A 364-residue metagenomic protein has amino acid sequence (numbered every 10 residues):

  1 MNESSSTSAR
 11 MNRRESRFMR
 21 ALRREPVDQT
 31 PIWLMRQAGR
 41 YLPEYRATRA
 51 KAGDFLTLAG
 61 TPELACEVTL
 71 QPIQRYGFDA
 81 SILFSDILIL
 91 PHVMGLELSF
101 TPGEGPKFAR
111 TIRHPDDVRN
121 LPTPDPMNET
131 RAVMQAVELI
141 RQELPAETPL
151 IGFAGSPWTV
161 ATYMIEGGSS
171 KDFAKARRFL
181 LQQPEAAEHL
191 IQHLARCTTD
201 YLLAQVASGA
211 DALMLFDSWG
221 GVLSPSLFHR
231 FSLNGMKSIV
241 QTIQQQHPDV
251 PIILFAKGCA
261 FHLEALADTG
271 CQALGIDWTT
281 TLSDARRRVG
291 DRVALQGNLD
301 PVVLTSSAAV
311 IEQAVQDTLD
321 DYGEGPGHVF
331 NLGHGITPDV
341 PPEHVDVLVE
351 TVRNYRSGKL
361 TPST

Functional and structural regions predicted by a protein language model:
N2-E3, R10-M11, R119, Q135 (+1 more regions): Iron-associated oxidoreductase/ferritin-like identity signal
N2-P102, L139, E312, D320 (+2 more regions): N-terminal basic, low-complexity leaders that serve as flexible interaction/assembly modules and, when applicable, as
Y45-A47, L96-T111, Y163-A174, V289-G290: Short, flexible, mixed-charge acidic loops at enzyme active sites
A52-D54, P115-D125, L180-A187: Short glycine/proline- and acidic residue-enriched helix-loop micro-motifs that form flexible lids or anion-recognition
F55, A59, E63, R119-T130 (+1 more regions): Short gly/ser-rich anion-binding loops that grip negatively charged ligand groups
A80, A109, P149-I151: Short, flexible active-site-proximal loops enriched in glycine and acidic residues
G103-E143: A gly/proline- and charged-residue-enriched helix-loop-helix capping module
E129-T364: Active-site loop segments of alpha/beta catalytic cores
